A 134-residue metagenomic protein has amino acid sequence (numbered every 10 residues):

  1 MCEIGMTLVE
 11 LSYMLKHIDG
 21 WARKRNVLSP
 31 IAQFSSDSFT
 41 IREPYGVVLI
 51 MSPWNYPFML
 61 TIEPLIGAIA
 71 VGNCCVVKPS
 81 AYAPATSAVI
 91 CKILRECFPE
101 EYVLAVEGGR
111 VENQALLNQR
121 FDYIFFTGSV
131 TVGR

Functional and structural regions predicted by a protein language model:
M1-F39: N-terminal Rossmann-like NAD(P)+-binding subdomain of aldehyde/semialdehyde dehydrogenases
P30-R134: Rossmann-like NAD(P) dinucleotide-binding subdomain of oxidoreductase/dehydrogenase enzymes
